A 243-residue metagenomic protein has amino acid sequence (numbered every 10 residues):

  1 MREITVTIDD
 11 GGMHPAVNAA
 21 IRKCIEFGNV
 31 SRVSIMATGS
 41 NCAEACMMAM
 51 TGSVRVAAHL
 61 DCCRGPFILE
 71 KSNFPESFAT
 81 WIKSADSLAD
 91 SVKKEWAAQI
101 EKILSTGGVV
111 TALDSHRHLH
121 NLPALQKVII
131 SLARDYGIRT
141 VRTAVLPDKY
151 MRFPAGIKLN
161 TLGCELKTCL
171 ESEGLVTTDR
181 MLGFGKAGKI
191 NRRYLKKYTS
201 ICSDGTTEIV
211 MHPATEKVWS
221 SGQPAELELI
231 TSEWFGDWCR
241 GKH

Functional and structural regions predicted by a protein language model:
M1-T5, P15-A112, A124-H243: Terminal accessory/targeting
I8-G12: DG-centered beta-turn motif at the end of beta-strands
D114-H120: Active-site histidine-anchored catalytic micro-motif
